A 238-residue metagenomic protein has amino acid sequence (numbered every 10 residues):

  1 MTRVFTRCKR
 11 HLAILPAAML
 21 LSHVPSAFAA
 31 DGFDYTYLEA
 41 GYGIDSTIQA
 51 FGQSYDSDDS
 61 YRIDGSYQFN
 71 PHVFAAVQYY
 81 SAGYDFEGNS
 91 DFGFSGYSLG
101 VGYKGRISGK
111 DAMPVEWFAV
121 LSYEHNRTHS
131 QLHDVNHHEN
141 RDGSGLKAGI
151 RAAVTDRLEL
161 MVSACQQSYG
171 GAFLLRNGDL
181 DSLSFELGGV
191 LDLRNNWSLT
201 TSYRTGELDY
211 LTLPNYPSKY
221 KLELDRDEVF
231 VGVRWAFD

Functional and structural regions predicted by a protein language model:
M1-D34, F237-D238: Cleavable N-terminal export/targeting peptides
S26-Y84, E228, R234-D238: Short glycine/proline- and aromatic-enriched beta-strand/turn motifs that initiate or cap beta-hairpins
D31, Y42, Y67, Y103-G105 (+5 more regions): Residue-level signature of outer-membrane beta-barrel architecture
D34-T36, S57-Y61, D91-Y97, V115 (+4 more regions): Residues that define the transmembrane beta-barrel architecture of outer-membrane proteins
Y37-L38, P71-V77, S108-W117, A152 (+2 more regions): Repeated loop/turn-to-beta-strand initiation elements of outer-membrane beta-barrel proteins
Y42-I48, Y79-D85, S95, G105 (+5 more regions): Transmembrane beta-strands of outer-membrane beta-barrel pores
I48-D56, D85-F94, T128-E139, S163-L183 (+1 more regions): Outer-membrane beta-barrel translocator domains and adjoining extracellular loop/strand segments of Gram-negative
V101, L191-L193, L224-D238: Outer-membrane beta-barrel "beta-signal"
